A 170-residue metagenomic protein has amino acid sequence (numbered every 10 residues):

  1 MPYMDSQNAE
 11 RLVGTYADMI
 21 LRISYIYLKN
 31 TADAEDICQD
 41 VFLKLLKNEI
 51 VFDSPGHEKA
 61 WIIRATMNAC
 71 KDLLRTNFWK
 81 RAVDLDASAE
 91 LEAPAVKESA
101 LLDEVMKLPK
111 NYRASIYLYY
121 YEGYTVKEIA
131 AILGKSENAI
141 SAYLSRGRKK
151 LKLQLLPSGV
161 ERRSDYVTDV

Functional and structural regions predicted by a protein language model:
M1-E10, D84, I132-G134, R148-V170: C-terminal edge and immediately downstream basic/flexible tail or linker adjoining helix-turn-helix-like DNA-binding
M1-R22, E35, L46, R113: A short, charge-rich alpha-helical start-of-domain segment used by transcription regulators
Y16, Y143-R146: Residues within the DNA-recognition helix of helix-turn-helix
R22, D36-L43, K47, G56-N68: Structural recognition of an alpha-helix C-terminal capping motif at a helix-to-coil junction
N30, T125, G134-A139: Helix-turn-helix DNA-binding motif, specifically the short coil turn and the N-cap/start of the second
D53, R64-L85: Arg/Lys-rich amphipathic alpha helix in sigma70-family domain 2
R81-M106: Acidic, proline/glycine-rich intrinsically disordered inter-domain spacer in sigma factors
S115-Y119: A short pre-motif secondary-structure segment
